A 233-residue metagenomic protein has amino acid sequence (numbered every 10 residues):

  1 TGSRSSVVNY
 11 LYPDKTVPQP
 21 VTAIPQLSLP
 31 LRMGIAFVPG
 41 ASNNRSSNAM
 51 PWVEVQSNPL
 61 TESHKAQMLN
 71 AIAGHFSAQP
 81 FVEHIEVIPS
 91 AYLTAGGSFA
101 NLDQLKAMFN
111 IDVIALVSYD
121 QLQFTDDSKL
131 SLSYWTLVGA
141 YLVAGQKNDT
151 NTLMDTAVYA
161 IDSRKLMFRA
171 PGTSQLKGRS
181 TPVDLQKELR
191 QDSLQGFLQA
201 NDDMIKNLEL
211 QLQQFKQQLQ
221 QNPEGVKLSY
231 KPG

Functional and structural regions predicted by a protein language model:
T1-S28, Q121-F124, A144-G233: C-terminal/domain-edge helix-coil "capping" segments
G2-N9, S28, M33-F37, I88-P89 (+1 more regions): Short, charge-rich amphipathic segments
V7-V8, V17, V21, V38 (+10 more regions): Extended aliphatic helical segments
P13-Q19, K65-L69, G97-F99, W135-G139: Short amphipathic alpha-helical surface micro-motifs
P30-M33, F37-F124: N-terminal segment of the mature soluble domain
R45-P59, W135-Y141, P182-R190: A solvent-exposed, charged loop/short amphipathic helix patch at secondary-structure junctions
S47, D126-L130, F168: A short secondary-structure junction signal
G96-D162: Surface-exposed short loop/turn segments
